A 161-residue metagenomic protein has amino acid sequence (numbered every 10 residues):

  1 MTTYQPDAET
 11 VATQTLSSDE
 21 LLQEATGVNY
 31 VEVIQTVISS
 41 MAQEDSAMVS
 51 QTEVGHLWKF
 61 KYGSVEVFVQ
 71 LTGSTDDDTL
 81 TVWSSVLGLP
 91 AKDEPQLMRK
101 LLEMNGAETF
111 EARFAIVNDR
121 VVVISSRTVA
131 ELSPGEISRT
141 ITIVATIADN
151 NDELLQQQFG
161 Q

Functional and structural regions predicted by a protein language model:
M1-E66: Charge-rich, low-complexity N-terminal segments
T26-V33, L89, D93-L97, E136-I143 (+1 more regions): Short amphipathic alpha-helical segments
I38, M98-L102, I141: A generic alpha-helix structural signal
V49-Q51, L71-G73, A112-A115: Short, exposed beta-strand/loop patches in secreted or surface proteins that constitute
G55-L57, D77-T79, R120-V122: A generic structural signal for beta-strand entry/edge sites
F60-P95: The feature represents the first ordered module of a protein
T81-R120, I124: Short, internal acidic amphipathic alpha-helical interface segments that mediate docking to partner proteins
T109-T142, T146-Q161: Well-ordered alpha/beta subsegment
